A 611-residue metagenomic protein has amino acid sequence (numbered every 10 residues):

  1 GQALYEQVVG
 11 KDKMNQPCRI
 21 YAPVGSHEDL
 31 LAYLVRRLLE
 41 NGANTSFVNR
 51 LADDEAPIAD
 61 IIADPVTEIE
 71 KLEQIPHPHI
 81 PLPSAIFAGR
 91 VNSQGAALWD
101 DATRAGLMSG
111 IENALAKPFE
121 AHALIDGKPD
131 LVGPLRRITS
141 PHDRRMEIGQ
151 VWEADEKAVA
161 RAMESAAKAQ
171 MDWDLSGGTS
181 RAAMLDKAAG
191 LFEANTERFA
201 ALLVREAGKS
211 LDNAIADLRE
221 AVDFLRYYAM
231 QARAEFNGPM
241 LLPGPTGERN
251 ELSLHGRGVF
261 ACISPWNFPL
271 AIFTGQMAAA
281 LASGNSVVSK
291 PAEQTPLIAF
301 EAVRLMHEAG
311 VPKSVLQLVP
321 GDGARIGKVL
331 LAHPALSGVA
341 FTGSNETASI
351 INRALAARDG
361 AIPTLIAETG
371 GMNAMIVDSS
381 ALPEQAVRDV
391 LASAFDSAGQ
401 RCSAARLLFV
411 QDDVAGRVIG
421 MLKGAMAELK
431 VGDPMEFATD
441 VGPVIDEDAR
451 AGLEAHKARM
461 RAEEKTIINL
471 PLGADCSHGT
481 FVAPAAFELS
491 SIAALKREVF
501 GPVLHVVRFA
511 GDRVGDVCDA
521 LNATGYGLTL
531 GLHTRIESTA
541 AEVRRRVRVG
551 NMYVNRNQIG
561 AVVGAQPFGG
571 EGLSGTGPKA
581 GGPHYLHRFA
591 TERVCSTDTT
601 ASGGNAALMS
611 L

Functional and structural regions predicted by a protein language model:
G1-G10, Q16, D412-D413, V418-I419: Long hydrophobic segments that form regular secondary structure
P17-V24, L30, V35-I58, P141-V151 (+14 more regions): Conserved C-terminal structural/oligomerization subdomain of aldehyde/semialdehyde dehydrogenase
L39, N44, N49-Q150, K168: Hydrophobic face of amphipathic alpha-helices that form TPR/SEL1-like repeat modules and related alpha-solenoid
V132-T139, R144-F236: Glycine-rich loop-to-alpha-helix module at the N-terminal edge of alpha/beta enzyme cores
R145, A166, R181, L203 (+10 more regions): Residue-level signal for inorganic ion chemistry
V204, A234-V387, G577: Rossmann-like NAD(P) dinucleotide-binding subdomain of oxidoreductase/dehydrogenase enzymes
S286-V288, I467, N551: A short hydrophobic/small-residue beta-strand
L305-V311, A332-H333, G338, E346-S490 (+5 more regions): ALDH superfamily catalytic-core signature
